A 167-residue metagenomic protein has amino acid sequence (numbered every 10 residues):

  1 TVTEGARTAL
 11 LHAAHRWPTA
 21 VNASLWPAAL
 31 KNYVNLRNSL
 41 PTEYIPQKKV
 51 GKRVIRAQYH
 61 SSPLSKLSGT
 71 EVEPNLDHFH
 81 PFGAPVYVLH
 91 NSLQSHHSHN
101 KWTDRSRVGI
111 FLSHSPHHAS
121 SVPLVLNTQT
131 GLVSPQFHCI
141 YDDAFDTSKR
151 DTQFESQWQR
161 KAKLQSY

Functional and structural regions predicted by a protein language model:
T1, N32, R105-R107: Short amphipathic alpha-helical segments
T1-L25: RNase H-like DDE/DDD metal-dependent nuclease/strand-transfer catalytic core used by mobile genetic elements
V2, Y33, R37, V86 (+2 more regions): Mobile genetic element proteins and their domesticated derivatives, centered on retroelements and DNA transposons
A6, K52-I55, K149, Q159: Short, intrinsically disordered low-complexity segments
A14-P18, D77-A84, H97-Y167: Retroelement integrase C-terminal DNA-binding domain
W17-L93, S120-G131: Charged, gly/pro-enriched flexible loop segments at helix/strand junctions
